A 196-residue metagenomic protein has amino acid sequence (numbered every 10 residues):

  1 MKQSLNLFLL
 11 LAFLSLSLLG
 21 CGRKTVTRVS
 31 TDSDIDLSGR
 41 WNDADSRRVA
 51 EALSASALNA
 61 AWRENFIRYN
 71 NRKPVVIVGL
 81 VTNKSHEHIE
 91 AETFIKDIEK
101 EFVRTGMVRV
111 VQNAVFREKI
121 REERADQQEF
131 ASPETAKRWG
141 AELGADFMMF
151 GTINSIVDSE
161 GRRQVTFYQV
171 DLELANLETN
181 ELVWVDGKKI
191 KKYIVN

Functional and structural regions predicted by a protein language model:
M1-C21: Sec-dependent bacterial lipoprotein signal peptides
S15-R40, N196: Bacterial Sec signal peptide processing site at the extreme N-terminus
G22-V26, D146-N196: Amphipathic beta-strand/beta-sheet edge segments enriched in Tyr/Trp
S30, D34, W41-R47, A52 (+1 more regions): Short, secretory-pathway propeptide segments and organelle targeting presequences
S38-V49, N70, H86-E90, F94 (+5 more regions): Extracytoplasmic/periplasmic, Sec-exported soluble proteins
A52, S56-I67, N71-F130, T179-V185: N-terminal segment of the mature soluble domain
L53, A57, V75-V81, F130-S159: A short, hydrophobic beta-strand-centered structural micro-motif
F116-T135, S159-L177: A short, terminal or domain-edge coil/loop segment
